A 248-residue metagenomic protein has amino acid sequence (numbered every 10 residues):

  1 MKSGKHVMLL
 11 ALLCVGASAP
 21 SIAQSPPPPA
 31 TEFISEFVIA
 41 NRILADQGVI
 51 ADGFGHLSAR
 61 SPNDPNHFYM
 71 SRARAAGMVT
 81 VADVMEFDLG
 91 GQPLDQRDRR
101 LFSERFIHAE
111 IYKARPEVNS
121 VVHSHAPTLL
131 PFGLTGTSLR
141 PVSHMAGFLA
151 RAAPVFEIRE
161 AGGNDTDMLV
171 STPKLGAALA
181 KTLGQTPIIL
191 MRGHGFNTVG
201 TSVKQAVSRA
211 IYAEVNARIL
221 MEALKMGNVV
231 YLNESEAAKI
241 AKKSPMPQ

Functional and structural regions predicted by a protein language model:
M1, G16-A19, K242: Intrinsically disordered, low-complexity segments
M1-L9: Bacterial N-terminal signal peptides that target proteins for export
M8-S18: Bacterial N-terminal signal peptides
A23-Q248: Glycine-rich flexible loops
